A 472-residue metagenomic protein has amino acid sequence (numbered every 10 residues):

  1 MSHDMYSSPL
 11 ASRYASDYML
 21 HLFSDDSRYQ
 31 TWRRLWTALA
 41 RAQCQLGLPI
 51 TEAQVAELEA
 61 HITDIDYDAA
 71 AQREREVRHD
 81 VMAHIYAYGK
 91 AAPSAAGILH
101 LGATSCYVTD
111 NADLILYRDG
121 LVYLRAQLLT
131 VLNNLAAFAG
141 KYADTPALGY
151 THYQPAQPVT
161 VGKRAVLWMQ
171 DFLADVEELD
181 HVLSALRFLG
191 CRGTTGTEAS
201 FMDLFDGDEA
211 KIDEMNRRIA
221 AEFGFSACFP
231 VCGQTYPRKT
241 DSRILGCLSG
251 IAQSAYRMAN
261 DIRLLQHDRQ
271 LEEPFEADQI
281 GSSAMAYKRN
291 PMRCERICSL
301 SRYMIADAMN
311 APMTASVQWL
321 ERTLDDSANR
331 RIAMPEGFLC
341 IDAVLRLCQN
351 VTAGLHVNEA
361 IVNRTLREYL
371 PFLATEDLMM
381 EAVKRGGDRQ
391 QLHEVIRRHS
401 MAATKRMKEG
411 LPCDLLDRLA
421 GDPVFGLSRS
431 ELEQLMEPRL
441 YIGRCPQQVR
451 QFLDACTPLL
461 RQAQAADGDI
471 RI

Functional and structural regions predicted by a protein language model:
S2-A199, G207-R218, G281-S282, M292-R296 (+4 more regions): A helix-coil-helix interface module used to build multimeric assemblies and to scaffold catalytic/cofactor sites
Y14-M19, T37, I62-D68, P274-I280 (+5 more regions): Short acidic (Asp/Glu) and glycine-rich catalytic loops that position anionic groups and cofactors
L20-S24, A69-A71, Q279-S299, E321-E336 (+4 more regions): Short beta-alpha connecting loops at secondary-structure transitions that line or flank enzyme active sites
T37-A40, A259, L345: Short, amphipathic alpha-helical segments that act as regulatory/interfacial helices in nucleotide-processing proteins
E74, D113-R125, G140, Q154-Q318 (+1 more regions): Charged, flexible cofactor/metal-binding loops and thiol motifs
E272, E394-A402: Active/binding-pocket-proximal capping segment
Y303-R389, V395: Long, amphipathic alpha-helical stalk/connector segments used for oligomerization, subunit docking, or mechanical
